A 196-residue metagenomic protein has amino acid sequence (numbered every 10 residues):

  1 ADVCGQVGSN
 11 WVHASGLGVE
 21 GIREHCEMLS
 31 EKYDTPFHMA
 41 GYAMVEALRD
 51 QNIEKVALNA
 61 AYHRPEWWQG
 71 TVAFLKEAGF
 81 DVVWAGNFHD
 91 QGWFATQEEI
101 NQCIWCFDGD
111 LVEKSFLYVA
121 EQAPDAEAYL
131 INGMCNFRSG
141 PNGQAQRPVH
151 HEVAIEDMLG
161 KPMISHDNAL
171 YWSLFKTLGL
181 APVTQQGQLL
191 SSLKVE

Functional and structural regions predicted by a protein language model:
A1-N10, A57-N59, A126-M134: Periplasmic-binding protein-like
D2-P36, Y42: Glycine/small-residue-rich loop that forms an oxyanion/phosphate-binding "nest" at active or ligand-binding sites
G8-V19, M44, A61-W67, G133-P148 (+1 more regions): Gly/Ser/Thr-rich loops at beta-strand to alpha-helix junctions that form or flank small-molecule/cofactor-binding
C26-Q97: Conserved beta-alpha
E54-R64, Q102-S115, A181-V195: A polyampholytic, Gly/Pro-enriched intrinsically disordered region
P65, A73-G133: Active-site rim beta-loop-alpha module in soluble metabolic enzymes
E113-I164: Glycine/small-residue-rich hydrophobic helix-like segments
Q144-H150, M158, I164-E196: C-terminal functional extensions of proteins
